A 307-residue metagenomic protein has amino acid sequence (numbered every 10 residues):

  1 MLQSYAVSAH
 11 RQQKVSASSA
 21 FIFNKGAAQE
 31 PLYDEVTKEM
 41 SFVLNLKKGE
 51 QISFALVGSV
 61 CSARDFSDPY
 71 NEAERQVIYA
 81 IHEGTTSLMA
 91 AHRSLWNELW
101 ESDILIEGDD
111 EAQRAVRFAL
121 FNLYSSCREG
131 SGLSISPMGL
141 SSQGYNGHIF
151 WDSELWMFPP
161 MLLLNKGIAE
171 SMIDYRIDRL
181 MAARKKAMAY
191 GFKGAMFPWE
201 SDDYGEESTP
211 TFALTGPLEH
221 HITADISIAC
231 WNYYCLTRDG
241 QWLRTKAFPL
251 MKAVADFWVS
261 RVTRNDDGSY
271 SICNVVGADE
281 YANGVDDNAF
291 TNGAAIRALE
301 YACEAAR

Functional and structural regions predicted by a protein language model:
M1-Y145: Acidic/polar, glycine-enriched structural segments that form the non-catalytic walls/loops of the carbohydrate-binding
S62, S141-I149, A195-T245, A253-R307: The feature captures the catalytic groove of carbohydrate-active enzymes
R64-D68, I168-A169, A295: Short, solvent-exposed secondary-structure capping/transition elements
T86-C235: Substrate-binding groove/exosite segments of carbohydrate-active enzymes
D110-R117, T245-K252, A289: An alpha-helix initiation/capping motif
F118-S125, Y175-A182, P249-R261, R297 (+1 more regions): Alpha-helical scaffold segments in carbohydrate-active enzymes
I168-S171, W242, L250: Alpha-helical positions within canonical tetratricopeptide repeat
